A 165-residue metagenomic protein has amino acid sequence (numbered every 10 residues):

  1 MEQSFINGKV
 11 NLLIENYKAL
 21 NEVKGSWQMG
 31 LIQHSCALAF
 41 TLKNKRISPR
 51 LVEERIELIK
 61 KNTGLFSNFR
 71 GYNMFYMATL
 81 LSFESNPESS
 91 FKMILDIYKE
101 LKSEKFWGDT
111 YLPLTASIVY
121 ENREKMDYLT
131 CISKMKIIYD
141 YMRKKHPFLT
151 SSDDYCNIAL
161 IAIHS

Functional and structural regions predicted by a protein language model:
M1-D96, K102-T115, T150: N-terminal domain-start signal
F83, S90-S165: Eukaryote-skewed repeat-based solenoidal scaffolds used as protein-protein interaction platforms, primarily
